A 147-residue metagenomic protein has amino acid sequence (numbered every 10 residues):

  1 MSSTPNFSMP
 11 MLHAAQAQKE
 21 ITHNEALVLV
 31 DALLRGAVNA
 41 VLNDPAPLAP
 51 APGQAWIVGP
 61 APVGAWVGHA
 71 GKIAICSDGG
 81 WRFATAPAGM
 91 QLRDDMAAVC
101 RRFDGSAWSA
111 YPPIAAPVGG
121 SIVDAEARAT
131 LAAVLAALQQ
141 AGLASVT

Functional and structural regions predicted by a protein language model:
M1-P62, V67, A74, A86-T147: Extracellular "spike/adhesin" assembly and maturation modules and analogous cytosolic coiled-coil scaffolds
C76-G80, A84: Basic/aromatic-rich interaction segments and small domains that mediate binding to polyanionic partners
